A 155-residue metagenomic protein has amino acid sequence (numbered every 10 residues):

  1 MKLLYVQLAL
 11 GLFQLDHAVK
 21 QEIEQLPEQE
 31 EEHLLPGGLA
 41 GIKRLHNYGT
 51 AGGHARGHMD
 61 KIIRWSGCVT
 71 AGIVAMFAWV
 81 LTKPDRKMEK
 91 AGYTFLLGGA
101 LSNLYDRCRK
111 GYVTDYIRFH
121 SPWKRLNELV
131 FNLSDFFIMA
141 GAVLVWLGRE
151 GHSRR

Functional and structural regions predicted by a protein language model:
M1-R155: Alpha-helical transmembrane bundles and membrane-interface segments of multipass inner-membrane proteins
